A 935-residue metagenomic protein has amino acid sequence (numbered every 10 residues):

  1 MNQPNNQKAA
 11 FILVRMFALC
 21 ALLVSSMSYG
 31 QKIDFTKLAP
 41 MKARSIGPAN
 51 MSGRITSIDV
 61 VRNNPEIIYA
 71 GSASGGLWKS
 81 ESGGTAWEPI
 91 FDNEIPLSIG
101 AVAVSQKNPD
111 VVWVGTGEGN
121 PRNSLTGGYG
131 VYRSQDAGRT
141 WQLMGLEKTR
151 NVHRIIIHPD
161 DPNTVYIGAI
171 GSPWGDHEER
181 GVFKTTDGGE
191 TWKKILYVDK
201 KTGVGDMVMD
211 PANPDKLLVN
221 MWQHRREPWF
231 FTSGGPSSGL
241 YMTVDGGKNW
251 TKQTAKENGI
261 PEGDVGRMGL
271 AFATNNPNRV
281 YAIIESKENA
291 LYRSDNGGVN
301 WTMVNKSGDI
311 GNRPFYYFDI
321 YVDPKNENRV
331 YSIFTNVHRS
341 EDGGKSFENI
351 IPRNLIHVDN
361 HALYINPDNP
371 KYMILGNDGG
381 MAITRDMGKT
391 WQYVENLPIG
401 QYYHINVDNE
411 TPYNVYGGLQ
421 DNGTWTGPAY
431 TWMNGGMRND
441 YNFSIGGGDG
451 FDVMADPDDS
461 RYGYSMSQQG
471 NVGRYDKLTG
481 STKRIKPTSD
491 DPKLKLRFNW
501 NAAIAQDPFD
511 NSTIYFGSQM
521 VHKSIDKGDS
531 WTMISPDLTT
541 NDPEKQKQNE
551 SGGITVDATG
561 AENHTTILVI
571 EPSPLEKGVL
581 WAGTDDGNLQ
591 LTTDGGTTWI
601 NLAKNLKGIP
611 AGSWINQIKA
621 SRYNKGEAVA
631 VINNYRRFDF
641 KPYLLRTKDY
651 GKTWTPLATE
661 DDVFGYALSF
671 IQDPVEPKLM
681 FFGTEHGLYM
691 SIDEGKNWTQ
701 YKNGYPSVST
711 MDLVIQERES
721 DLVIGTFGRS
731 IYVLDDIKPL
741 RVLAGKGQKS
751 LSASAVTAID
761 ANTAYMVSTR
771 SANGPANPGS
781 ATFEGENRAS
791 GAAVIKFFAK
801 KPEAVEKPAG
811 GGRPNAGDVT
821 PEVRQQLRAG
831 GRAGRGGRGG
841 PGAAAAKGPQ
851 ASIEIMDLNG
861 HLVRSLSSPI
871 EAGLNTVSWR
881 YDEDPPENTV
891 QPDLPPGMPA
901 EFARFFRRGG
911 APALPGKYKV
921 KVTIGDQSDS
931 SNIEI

Functional and structural regions predicted by a protein language model:
V14-S25: Bacterial N-terminal signal peptides
S26-G30: Sec/Tat signal peptide C-region and signal peptidase I cleavage site
Q31-F783, S790-G791, V823: Beta-propeller blade termini and top-face loops
G517, P849, E871-V877, G897 (+2 more regions): A glycine-anchored, Pro-Gly-centered beta-turn/N-cap motif
A611, L862-G909: Glycine-centered tight-turn motifs at strand-turn-strand junctions
E694, D857-H861, Y918: Short, glycine-anchored, charge-dense loop/turn motifs used at functional sites
N773-G848, T876: Contiguous beta-strand segments within globular domains
P885-T889, T923-S931: Short acidic/polar inter-strand loop motif in beta-rich domains
